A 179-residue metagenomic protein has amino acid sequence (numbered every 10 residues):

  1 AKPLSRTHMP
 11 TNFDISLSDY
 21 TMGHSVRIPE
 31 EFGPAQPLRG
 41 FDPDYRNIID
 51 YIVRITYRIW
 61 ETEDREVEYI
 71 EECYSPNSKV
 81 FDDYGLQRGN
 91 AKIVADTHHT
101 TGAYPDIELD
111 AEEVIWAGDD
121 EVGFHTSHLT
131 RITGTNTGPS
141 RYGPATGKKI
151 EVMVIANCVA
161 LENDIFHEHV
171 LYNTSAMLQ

Functional and structural regions predicted by a protein language model:
A1-Q179: C-terminal and inter-domain tail/linker signature
